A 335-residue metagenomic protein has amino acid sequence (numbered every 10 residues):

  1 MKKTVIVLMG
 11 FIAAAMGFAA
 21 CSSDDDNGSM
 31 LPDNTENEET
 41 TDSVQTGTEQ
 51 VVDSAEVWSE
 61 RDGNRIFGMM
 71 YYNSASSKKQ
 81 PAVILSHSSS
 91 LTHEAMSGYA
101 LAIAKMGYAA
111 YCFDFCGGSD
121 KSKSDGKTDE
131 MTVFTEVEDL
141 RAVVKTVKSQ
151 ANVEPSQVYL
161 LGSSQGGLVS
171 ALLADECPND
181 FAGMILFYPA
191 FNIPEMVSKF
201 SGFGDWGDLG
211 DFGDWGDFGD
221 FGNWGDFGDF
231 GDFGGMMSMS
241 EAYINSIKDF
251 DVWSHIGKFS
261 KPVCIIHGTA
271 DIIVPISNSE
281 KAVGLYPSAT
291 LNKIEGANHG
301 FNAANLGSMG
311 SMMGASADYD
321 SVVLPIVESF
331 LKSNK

Functional and structural regions predicted by a protein language model:
S43-S77: N-terminal cap/lid segment of alpha/beta-hydrolase-fold proteins
Q80, H87-L91, T269: Active-site glycine-rich loops that stabilize anionic/oxyanionic intermediates across multiple enzyme folds
S89-L101, S277: The serine-hydrolase catalytic nucleophile loop
A95, D129-Q150: Alpha/beta-hydrolase active-site loop
I103-K123: Conserved alpha/beta-hydrolase
L172, E176-A242: Hydrolase active-site cap/lid region
F259, I265-H267, D271: Short beta-strand/loop motif that positions the catalytic acidic residue of the alpha/beta-hydrolase fold
K261, P275-G284: Short alpha-helix in the alpha/beta-hydrolase fold that links the catalytic acid
